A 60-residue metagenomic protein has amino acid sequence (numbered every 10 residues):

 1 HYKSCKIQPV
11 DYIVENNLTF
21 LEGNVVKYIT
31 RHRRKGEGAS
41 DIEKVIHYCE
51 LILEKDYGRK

Functional and structural regions predicted by a protein language model:
H1-K60: Intrinsically disordered, low-complexity regulatory regions that flank transcription factor DNA-binding cores
